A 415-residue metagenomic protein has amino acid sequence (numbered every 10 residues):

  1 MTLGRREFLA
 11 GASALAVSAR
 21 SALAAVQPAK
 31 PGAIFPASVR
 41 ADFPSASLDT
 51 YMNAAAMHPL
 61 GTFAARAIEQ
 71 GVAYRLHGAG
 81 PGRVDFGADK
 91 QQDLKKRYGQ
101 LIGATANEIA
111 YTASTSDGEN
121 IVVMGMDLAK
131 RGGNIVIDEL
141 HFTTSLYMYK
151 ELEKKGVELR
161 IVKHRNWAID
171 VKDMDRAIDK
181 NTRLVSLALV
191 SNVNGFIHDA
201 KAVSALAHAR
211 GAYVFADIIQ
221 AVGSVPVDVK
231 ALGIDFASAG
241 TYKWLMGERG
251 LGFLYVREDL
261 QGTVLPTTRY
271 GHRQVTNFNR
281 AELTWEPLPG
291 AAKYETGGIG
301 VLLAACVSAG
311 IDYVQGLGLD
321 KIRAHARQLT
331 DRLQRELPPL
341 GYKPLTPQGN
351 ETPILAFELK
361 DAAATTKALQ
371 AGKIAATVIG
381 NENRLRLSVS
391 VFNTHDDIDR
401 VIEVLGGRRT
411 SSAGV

Functional and structural regions predicted by a protein language model:
M1-T2: Secretory targeting signals
E7-V415: Pyridoxal 5′-phosphate
